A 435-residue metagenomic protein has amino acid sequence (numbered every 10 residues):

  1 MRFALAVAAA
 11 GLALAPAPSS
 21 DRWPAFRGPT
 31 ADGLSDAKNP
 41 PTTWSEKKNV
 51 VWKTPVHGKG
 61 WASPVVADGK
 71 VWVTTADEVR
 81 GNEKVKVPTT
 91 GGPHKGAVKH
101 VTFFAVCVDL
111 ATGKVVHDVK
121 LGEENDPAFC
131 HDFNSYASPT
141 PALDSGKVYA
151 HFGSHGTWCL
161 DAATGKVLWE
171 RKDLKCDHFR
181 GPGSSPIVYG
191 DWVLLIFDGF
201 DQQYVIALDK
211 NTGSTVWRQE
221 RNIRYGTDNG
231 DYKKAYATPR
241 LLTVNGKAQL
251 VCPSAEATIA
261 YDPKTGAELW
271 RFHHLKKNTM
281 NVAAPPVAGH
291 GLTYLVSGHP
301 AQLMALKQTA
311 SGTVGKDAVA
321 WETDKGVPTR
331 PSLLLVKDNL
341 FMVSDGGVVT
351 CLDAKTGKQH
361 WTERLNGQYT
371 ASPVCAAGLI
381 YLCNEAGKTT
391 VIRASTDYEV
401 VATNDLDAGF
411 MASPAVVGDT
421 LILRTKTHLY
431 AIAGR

Functional and structural regions predicted by a protein language model:
M1, A8-A10, T30: Terminal low-complexity, poorly structured segments
M1-A4, V167: Positively charged n-region of N-terminal signal peptides that target proteins for export
F3-A6, E399: Detector for intrinsically disordered, low-structure N-terminal pre-sequences
L5-A17: Hydrophobic h-region of N-terminal signal peptides that target proteins for export in Gram-negative bacteria
P16-R435: Noncatalytic, solvent-exposed loop/strand surfaces of beta-propeller-type extracellular/periplasmic domains
